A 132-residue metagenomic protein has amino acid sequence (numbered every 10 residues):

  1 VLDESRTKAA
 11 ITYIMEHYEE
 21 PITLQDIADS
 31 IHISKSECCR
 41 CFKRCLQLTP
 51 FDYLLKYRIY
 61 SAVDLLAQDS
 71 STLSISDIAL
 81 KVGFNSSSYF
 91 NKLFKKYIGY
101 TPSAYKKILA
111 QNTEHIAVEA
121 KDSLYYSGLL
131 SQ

Functional and structural regions predicted by a protein language model:
V1-I22, A28-I31, L55-L73, I108 (+1 more regions): A short, Lys/Arg-enriched amphipathic alpha-helix from helix-turn-helix/homeodomain DNA-binding modules
A9, Y13-M15, P21-Y57, A79-A104: Basic/polar phosphate-binding segments, predominantly the helix-turn-helix DNA-binding elements of transcriptional
Q47, A62, S86, T113-H115: Short, intrinsically disordered/low-complexity patches at protein termini and at juxtamembrane boundaries
L65-Q68, K81, K92-Q132: …primarily DNA-binding HTH/wHTH and HhH modules…
